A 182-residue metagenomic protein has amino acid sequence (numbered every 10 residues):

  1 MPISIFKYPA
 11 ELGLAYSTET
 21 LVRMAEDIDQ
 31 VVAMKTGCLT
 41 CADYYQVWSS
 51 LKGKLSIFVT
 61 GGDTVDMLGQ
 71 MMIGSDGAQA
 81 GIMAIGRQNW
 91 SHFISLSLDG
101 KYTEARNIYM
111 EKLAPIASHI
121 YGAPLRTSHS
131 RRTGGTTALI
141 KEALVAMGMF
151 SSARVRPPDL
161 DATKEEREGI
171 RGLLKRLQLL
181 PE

Functional and structural regions predicted by a protein language model:
M1, P9-G122: Catalytic alpha/beta core domains of metabolic enzymes, predominantly
M1-A15, P157-L160, K175, L180: Active-site beta->alpha loop and helix N-cap motifs at the rims of alpha/beta catalytic domains
L68-E182: Structured C-terminal cap/extension of enzyme domains
